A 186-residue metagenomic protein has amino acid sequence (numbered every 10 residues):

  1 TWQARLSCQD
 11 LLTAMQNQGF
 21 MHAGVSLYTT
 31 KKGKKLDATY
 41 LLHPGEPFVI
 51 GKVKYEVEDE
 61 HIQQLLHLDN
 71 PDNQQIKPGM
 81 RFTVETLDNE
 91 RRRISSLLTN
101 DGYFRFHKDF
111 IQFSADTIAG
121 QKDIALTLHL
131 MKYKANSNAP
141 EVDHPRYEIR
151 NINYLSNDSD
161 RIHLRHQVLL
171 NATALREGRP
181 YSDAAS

Functional and structural regions predicted by a protein language model:
T1-S186: Periplasmic polypeptide-binding modules associated with outer-membrane biogenesis and secretion
